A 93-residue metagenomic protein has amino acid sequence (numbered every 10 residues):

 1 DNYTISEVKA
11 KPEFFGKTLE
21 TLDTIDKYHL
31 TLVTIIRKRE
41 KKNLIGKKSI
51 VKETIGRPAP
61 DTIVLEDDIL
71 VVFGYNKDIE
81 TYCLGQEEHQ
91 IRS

Functional and structural regions predicted by a protein language model:
D1-T24: Anionic-ligand binding region
G16-S93: Cytosolic Rossmann-like ligand/nucleotide-binding regulatory domains
